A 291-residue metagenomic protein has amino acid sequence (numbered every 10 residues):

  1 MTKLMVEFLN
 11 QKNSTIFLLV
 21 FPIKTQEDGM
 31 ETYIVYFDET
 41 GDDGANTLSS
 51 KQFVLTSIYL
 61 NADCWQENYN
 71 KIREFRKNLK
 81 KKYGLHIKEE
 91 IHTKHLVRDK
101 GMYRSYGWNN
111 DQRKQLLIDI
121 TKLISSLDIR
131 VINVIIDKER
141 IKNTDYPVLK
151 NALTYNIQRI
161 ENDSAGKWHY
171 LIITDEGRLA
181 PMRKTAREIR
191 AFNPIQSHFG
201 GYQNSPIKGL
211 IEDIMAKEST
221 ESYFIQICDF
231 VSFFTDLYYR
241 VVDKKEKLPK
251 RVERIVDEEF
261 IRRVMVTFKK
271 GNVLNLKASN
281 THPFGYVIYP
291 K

Functional and structural regions predicted by a protein language model:
T2-K291: Phosphate-ester processing/binding pockets and catalytic centers
